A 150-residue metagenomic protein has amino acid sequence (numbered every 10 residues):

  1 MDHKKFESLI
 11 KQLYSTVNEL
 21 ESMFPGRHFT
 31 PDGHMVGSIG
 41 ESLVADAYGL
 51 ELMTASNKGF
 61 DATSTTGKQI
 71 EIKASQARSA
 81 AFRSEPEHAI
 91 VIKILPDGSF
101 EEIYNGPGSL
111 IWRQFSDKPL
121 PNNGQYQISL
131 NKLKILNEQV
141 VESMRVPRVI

Functional and structural regions predicted by a protein language model:
M1-I150: Nucleic-acid endonuclease domains
